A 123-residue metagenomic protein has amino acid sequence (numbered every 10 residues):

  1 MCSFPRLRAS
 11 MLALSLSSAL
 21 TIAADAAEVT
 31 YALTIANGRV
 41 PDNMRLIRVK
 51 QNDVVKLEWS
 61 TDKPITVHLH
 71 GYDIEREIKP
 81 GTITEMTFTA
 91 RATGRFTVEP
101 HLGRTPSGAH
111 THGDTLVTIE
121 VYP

Functional and structural regions predicted by a protein language model:
C2-M11: Bacterial N-terminal signal peptides that target proteins for export
S10-T21: Bacterial N-terminal signal peptides
T21-A27: Bacterial Sec-dependent signal peptides at the C-terminal "C-region" and cleavage site
A27, Y31-L33, I78-P123: Extracellular/periplasmic metallocenter environments
A27-V54: N-terminal edge beta-strand
N37-L46, L69-Y72, G81-E85: N-terminal post-signal-peptidase region of extra-cytosolic proteins
R45-K63, I83-A92, F96: Beta-strand cores of secreted/periplasmic/IMS beta-sandwich domains, seen most often in copper-related folds
T66-L69, T97-E99: Beta-strand acidic-aromatic groove motif in beta-rich domains, primarily in extracellular
